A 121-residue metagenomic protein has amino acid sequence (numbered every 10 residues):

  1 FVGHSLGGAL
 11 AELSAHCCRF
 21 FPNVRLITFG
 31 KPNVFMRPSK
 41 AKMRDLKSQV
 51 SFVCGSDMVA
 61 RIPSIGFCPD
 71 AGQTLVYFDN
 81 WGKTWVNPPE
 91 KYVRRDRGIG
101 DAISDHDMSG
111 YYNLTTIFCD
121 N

Functional and structural regions predicted by a protein language model:
F1-V2, L6-N121: Non-catalytic, mobile gating and regulatory segments of ester bond hydrolases
